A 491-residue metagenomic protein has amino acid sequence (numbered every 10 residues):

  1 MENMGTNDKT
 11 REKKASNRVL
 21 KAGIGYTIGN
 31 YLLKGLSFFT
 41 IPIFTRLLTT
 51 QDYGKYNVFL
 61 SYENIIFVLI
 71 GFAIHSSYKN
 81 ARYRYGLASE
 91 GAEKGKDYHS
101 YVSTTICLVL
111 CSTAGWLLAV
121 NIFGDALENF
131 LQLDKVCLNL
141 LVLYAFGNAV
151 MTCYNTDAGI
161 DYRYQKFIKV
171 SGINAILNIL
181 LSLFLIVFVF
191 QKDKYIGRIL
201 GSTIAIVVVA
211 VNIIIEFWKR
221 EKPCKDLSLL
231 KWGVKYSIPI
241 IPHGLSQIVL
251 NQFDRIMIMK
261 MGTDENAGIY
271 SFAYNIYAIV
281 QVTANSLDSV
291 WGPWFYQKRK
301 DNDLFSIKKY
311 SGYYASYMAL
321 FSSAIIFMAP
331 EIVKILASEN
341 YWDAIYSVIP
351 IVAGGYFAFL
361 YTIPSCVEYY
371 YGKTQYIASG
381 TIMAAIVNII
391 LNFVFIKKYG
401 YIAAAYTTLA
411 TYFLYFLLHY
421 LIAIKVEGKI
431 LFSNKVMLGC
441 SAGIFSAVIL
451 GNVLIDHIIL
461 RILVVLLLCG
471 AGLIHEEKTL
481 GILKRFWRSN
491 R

Functional and structural regions predicted by a protein language model:
M1-L36, D97-H99, S103, Q165 (+3 more regions): N-terminal membrane topogenesis motif
E2, Y31, S76, S103-F130 (+4 more regions): Alpha-helical transmembrane segments of multi-pass membrane transport and lipid-handling proteins
E2-A15, V19, K169, Y195-I199 (+5 more regions): Interhelical loop/hinge segments that connect adjacent transmembrane helices in multipass membrane
E2-N3, K14-S76, L108, L117-N121 (+6 more regions): Signature of the first transmembrane helix
A22-F38, N174, G197-F217, L227-Y296 (+2 more regions): Transmembrane helical elements of multi-pass membrane transporters/channels
I70-A92, A273-L304, K308-A315, S365-Y370: Helix-loop junctions and terminal segments of transmembrane helices in multi-pass membrane transport/translocation
N148-V170, V352-M383, A423: Membrane-interface junctions at transmembrane-helix termini in multi-pass inner-membrane proteins
I168-K219, I382-V387, Y401-I422, A471: Hydrophobic alpha-helical transmembrane segments
